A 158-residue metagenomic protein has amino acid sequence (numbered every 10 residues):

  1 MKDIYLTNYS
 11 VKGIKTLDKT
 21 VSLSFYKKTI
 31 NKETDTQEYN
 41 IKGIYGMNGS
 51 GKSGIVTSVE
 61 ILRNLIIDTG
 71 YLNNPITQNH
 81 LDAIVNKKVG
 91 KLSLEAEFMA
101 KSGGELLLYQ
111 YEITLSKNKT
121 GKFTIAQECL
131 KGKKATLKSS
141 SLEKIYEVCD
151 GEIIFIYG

Functional and structural regions predicted by a protein language model:
M1-I61: Pre-Walker A-like glycine/lysine-rich segment at the N-terminus of P-loop NTPase domains
L6, S22, K42, L106-L108 (+2 more regions): Generic intrinsically disordered, low-complexity segments enriched for polar/acidic and small residues
Y9, L23, I44, L94-A96 (+2 more regions): Generic structural hydrophobic/aromatic packing signal, biased to beta-strands
G13, A96-G104, L130-K134: Short acidic, glycine-rich loop/turn motifs
D18, K32, G103-E105, K122 (+1 more regions): Intrinsically disordered, low-complexity acidic/polar segments
T57-T120: Conserved P-loop NTP-binding catalytic core
Q110-G158: Electropositive, glycine-dotted interaction segments that contact anionic polymers or phosphate-rich ligands
